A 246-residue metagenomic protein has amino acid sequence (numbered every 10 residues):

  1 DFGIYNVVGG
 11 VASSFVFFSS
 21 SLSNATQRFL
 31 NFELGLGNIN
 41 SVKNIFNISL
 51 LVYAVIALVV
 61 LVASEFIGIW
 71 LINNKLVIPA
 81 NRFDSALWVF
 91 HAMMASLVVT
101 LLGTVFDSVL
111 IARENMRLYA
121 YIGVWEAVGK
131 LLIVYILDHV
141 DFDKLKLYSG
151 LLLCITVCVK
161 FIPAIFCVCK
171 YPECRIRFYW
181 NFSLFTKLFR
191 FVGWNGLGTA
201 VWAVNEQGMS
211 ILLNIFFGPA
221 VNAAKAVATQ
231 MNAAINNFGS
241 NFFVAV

Functional and structural regions predicted by a protein language model:
D1, E114-R117, V128-F161, C169 (+1 more regions): Membrane-interface helix-loop junctions in multi-pass transport and translocation proteins
D1-S13, I45, L145-G150, L184-N195 (+1 more regions): Interfacial/gating helices of multi-pass transporter permease domains
D1-Y5, G37-N47, L58-M93, H139-S149 (+1 more regions): Membrane-interface helix-capping segments at transmembrane helix termini in multi-pass transporters
A12-S13, Y53, V89-M93, L97 (+10 more regions): Residue-level signature of transmembrane alpha-helical cores of multipass secondary-active transporters and flippases
S20-L36, A112, Y171-P172, N232 (+1 more regions): Helix-loop junctions and terminal segments of transmembrane helices in multi-pass membrane transport/translocation
F66-I69, P79-G103, A120, L132 (+4 more regions): Alpha-helical transmembrane segments of multi-pass membrane proteins
A95-W125, Y135-I136, D141, K146 (+2 more regions): Membrane-interface junctions at transmembrane-helix termini in multi-pass inner-membrane proteins
L145-L151, I162-Q207, A220: Interhelical loop/hinge segments that connect adjacent transmembrane helices in multipass membrane
